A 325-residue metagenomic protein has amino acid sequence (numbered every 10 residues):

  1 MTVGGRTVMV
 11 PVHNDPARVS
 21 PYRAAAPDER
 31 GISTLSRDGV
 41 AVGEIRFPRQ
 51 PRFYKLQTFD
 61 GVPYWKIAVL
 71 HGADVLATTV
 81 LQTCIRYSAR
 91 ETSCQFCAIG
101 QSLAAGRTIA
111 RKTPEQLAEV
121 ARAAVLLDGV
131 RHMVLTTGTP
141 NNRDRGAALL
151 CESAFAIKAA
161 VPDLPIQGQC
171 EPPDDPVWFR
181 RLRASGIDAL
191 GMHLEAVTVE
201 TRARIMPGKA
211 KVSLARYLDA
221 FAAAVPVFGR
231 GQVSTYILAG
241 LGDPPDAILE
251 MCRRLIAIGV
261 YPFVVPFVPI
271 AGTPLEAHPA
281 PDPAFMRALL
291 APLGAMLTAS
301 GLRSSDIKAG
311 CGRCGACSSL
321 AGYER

Functional and structural regions predicted by a protein language model:
M1-R37, A223, V227, D246-R325: Auxiliary Fe-S-binding modules of radical SAM enzymes
T7-S93, G100-I109, S305-C317, A321-R325: N-terminal [4Fe-4S]-dependent radical SAM core
L81, T136-P140, L238-G240: Short strand-loop junctions, especially beta-strand C-caps/beta-turns that link beta-sheets to coils or alpha-helices
I85, P140-R143, P244: Short acidic, S/G/P-rich loop/turn micro-motifs used as interaction or catalytic elements
S88, T198-R202, A271-P274: Short acidic/His/Gly/Ser-rich catalytic and metal-binding motifs that mark active-site loops of diverse hydrolases
A98-L117, A124-W178, L182-A220, S234 (+1 more regions): Core AdoMet radical
K158-D163, V227-R230, S300: Short helix-capping segments at alpha-helix termini
Q167-P173, F221-D246, V265-P269: Conserved strand-turn element in the central/C-terminal portion of the radical SAM core barrel that lines
